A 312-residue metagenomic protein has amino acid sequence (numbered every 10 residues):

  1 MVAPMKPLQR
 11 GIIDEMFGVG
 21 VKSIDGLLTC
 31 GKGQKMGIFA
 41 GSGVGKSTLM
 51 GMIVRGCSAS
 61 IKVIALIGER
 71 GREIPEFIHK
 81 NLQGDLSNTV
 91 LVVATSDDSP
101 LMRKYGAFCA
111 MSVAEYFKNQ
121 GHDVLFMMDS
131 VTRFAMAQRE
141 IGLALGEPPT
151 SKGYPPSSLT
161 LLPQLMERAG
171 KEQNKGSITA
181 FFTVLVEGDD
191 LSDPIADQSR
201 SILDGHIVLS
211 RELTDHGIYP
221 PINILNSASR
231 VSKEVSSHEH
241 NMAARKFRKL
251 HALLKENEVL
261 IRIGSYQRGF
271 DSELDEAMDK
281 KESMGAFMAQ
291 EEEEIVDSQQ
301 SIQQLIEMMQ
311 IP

Functional and structural regions predicted by a protein language model:
M1-T29, I38: P-loop NTP-binding catalytic core
G26-L28, G33-P312: P-loop NTPase catalytic core
